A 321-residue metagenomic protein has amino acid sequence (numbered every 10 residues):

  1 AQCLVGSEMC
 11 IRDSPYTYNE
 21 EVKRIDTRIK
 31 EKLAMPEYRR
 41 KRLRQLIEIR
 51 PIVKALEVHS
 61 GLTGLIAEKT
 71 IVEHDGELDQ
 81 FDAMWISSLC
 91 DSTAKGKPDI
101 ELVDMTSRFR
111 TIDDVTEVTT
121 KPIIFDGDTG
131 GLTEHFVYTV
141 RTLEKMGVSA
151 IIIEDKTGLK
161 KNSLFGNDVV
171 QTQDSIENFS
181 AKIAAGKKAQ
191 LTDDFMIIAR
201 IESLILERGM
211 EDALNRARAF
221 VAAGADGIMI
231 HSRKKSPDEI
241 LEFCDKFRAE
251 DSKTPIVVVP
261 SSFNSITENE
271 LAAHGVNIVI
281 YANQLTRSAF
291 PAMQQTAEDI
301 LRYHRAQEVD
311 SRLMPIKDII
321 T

Functional and structural regions predicted by a protein language model:
A1-D13: Single conserved hydrophobic/aromatic residue that forms the stacking wall/gate of nucleotide- or nucleobase-binding
Y16-L43, L62, Q284-T321: Extended, intrinsically disordered, low-complexity segments
E21, D26-S261, S265-N277: Alpha/beta enzyme core
I280-A282: Glycine-rich phosphate/pyrophosphate-binding beta-alpha loops
